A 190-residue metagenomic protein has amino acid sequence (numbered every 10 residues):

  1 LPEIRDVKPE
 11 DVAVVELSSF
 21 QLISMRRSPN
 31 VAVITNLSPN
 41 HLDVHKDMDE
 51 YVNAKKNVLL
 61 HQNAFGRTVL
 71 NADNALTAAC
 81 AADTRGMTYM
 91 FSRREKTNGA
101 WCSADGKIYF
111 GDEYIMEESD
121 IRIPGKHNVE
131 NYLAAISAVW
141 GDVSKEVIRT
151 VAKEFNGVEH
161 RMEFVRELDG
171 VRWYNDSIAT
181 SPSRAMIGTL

Functional and structural regions predicted by a protein language model:
L1, L17, S181-A185: Short glycine/serine/threonine-rich phosphate/pyrophosphate-binding segments that cradle anionic phosphate groups
E3, V7-E10, P29, I34-W173: Acidic, Mg2+-coordinating active-site environments of NTP-dependent enzymes
D11-S19, W173-I178: Switch II (G3) loop of P-loop NTPases
S19, P39, N74, I178-T180: Short, glycine/acidic-enriched loop or turn micro-motifs at the edges of active sites
L22: Carbohydrate-associated surface elements
R26: Hydrophobic Walker B segment
G157-H160, W173-I187: Glycine-rich phosphate/pyrophosphate-binding beta-alpha loops
